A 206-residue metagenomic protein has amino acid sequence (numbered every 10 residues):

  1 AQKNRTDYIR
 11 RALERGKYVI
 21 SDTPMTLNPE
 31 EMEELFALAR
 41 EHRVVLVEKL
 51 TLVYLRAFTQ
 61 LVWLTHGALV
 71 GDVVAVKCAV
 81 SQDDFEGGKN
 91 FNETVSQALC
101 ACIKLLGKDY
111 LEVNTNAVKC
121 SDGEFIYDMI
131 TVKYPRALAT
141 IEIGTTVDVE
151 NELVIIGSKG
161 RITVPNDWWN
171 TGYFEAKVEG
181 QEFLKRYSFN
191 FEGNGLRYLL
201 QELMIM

Functional and structural regions predicted by a protein language model:
K3, T26-F85: A contiguous active-site-proximal alpha/beta segment in oxidoreductase catalytic domains
K3-D22: Rossmann-fold NAD(P) dinucleotide-binding segment
R5-I9, M32, F58, A98-L99 (+2 more regions): A general structural signal for well-ordered alpha-helical segments in protein cores
K17, V44-V45, P135-A137: Short, well-ordered coil/turn segments that N-cap beta-strands
S21, L46-E48, V164: Hydrophobic residues in well-ordered beta-strands that form the structural core
E93-T171, L200-M206: Contiguous beta-strand/loop segments that form the cofactor/metal-binding neighborhood of enzyme cores
E182-M206: C-terminal helical cap and adjacent loop that interface with cofactors, partners, or active-site loops
